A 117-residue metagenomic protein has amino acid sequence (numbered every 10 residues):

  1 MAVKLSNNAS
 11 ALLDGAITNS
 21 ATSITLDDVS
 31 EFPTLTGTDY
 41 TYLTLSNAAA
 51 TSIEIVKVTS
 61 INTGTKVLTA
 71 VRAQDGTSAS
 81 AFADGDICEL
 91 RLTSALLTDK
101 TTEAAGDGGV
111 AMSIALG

Functional and structural regions predicted by a protein language model:
M1-A21, S78-G117: Glycine-rich, low-complexity segments
M1-R72: Autoprocessing Asn-cyclization modules and mimics
L68-A73, D84-C88: A surface-exposed, charged beta-strand/loop segment in the N-terminal or early-internal portion of soluble proteins
